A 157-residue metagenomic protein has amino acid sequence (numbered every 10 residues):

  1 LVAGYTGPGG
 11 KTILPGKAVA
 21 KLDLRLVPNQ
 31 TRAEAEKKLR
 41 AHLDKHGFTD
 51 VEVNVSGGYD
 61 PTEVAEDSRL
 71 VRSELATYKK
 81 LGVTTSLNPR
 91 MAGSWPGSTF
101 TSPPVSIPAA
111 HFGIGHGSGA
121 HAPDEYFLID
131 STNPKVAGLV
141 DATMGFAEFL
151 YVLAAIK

Functional and structural regions predicted by a protein language model:
L1, T6, G10-A18, V83-A154: Zn-dependent metallopeptidase/amidohydrolase metal-coordination segment
K11-E36: C-terminal catalytic subdomain
D23-P28, E52-D67, R90-A92, P96: A short beta-alpha structural unit
A35-D44: Short amphipathic alpha-helices in soluble, non-transmembrane regions that often serve as interface/regulatory elements
F48-N54, K157: Flexible, glycine/charged-enriched surface loops at secondary-structure junctions
T62-K80: Short, low-order "capping/linker" segments at domain edges
